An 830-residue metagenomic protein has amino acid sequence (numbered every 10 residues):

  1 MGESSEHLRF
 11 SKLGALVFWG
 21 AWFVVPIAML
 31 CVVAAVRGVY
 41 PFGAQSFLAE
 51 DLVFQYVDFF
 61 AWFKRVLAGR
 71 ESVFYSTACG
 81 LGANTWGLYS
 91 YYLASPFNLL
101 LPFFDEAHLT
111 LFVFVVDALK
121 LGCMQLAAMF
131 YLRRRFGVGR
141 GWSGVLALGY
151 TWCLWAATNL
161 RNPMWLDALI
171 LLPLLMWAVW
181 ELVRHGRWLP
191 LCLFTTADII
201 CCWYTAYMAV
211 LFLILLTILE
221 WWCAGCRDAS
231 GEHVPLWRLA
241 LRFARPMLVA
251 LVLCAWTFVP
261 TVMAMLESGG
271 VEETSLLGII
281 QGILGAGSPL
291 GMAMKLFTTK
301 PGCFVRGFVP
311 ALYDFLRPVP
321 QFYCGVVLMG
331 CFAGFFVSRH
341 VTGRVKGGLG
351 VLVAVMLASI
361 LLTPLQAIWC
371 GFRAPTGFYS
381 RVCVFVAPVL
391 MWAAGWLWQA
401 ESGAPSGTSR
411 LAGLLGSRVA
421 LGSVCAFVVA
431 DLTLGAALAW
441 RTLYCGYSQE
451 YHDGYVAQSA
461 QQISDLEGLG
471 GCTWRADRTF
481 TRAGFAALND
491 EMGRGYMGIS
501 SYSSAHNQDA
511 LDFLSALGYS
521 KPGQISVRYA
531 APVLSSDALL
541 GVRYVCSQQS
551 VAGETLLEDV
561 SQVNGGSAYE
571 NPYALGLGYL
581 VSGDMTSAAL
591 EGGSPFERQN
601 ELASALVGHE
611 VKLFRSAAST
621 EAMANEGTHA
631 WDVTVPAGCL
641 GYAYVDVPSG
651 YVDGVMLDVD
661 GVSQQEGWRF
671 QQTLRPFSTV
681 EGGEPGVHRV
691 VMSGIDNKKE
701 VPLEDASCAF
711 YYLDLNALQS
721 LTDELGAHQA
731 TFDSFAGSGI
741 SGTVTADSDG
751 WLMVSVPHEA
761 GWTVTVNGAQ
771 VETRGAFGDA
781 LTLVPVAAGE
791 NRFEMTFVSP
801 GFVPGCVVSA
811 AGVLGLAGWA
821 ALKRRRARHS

Functional and structural regions predicted by a protein language model:
M1-V39, R238, R242, S423-V424 (+1 more regions): Start-transfer (signal-anchor) and selected internal transmembrane alpha helices of multi-pass inner/ER membrane
E3, H7-L8, F59, H609-S830: Active-site-proximal, structured, solvent-exposed surfaces of multi-pass membrane proteins that position macromolecular
C31-V39, L67, L100-A107, G141-N162 (+6 more regions): Membrane-interface helix-loop junctions at the exits of transmembrane helices
V33-F136, G141-P173, A197-C201, Y313-D314: Active-site lumenal/periplasmic loops and adjacent helix-entry segments of GT-C-fold, multi-pass membrane
S46-A49, A156-L166, L277, G307-P320 (+4 more regions): Membrane-helix boundary/interfacial segments in multi-pass membrane proteins
E50, F54-F63, P96, L239 (+1 more regions): Periplasmic/ER-lumenal interhelical loops and adjacent helix-loop junctions in multi-pass membrane proteins
L121-R135, R140-G225, R242-V262, E267 (+3 more regions): Membrane-embedded helix bundles of polyisoprenyl
A430-G446, D465-A538, Y573-L575, L580-M585 (+5 more regions): Extracytoplasmic/lumenal acceptor-recognition loop(s) of multi-pass membrane glycoenzymes
